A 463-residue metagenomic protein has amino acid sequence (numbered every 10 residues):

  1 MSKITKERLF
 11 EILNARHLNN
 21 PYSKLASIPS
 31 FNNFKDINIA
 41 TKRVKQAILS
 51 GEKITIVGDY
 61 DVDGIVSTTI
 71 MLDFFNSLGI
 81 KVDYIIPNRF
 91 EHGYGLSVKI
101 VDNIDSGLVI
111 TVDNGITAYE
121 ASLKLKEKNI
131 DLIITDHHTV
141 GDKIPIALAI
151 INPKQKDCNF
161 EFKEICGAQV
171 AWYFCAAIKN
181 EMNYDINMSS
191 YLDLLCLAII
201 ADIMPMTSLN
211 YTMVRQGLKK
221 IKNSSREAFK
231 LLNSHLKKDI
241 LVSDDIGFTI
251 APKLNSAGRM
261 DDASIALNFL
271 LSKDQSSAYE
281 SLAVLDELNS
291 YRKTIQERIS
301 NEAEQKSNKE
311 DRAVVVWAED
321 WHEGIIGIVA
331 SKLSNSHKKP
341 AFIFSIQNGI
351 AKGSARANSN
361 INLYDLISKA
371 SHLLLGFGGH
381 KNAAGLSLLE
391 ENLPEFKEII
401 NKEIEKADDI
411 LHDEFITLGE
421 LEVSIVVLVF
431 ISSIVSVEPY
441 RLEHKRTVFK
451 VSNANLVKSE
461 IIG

Functional and structural regions predicted by a protein language model:
S2-L108, K128, I146, K179-E398 (+1 more regions): Hydrophobic helix-and-loop "lid/oligomerization" segment in the mid-to-C-terminal part of catalytic domains
E91, V112, V329-N335, F449-N453 (+1 more regions): Short, solvent-exposed secondary-structure boundary motifs
V101-D102, V109-M204: Conserved phosphate-handling catalytic cores of large alpha/beta enzymes
V112-K124, N382, E390-E391, E395-I400 (+1 more regions): Phosphate/diphosphate-binding loops
T135-V140, A303-K306, E403-D408, V457-S459: Intrinsically disordered, low-complexity boundary segments flanking structured domains
H137-I146, M260, I367-H372, E395-K406 (+2 more regions): A short, terminal or domain-edge coil/loop segment
I203, N223-E227, E403-G463: A contiguous loop/helix-start segment that scaffolds small-molecule binding in enzyme catalytic cores
